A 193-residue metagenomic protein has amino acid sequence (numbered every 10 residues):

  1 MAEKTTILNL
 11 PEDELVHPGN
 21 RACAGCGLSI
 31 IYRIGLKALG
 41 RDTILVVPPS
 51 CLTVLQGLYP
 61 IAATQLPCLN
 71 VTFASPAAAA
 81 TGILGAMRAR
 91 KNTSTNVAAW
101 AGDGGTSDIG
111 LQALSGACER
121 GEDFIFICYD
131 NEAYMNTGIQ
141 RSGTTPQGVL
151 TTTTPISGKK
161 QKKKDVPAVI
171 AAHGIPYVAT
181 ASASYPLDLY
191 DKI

Functional and structural regions predicted by a protein language model:
M1-T95: Thiamine diphosphate
V46-P48, W100, I127: Short hydrophobic segments within beta-strands
T93-V97, D108-I125, Y129, A133-I193: Glycine-rich ThDP/TPP pyrophosphate-binding loop and its adjacent helix/strand module within ThDP-dependent enzymes
G102-G105: Active-site metal-binding loops of divalent metal-dependent hydrolases
